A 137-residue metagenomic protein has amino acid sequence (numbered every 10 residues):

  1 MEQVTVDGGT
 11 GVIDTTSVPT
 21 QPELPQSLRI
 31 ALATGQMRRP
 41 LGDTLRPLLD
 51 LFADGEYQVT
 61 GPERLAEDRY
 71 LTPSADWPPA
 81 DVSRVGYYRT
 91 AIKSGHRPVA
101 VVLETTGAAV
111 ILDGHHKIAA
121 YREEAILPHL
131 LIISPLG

Functional and structural regions predicted by a protein language model:
M1-M37: N-terminal extension/subdomain marker
L24, A31, P40-D43, P47-V110 (+1 more regions): Short alpha-helix boundary/capping and kink motifs at helix termini
A108-E123: A sequence-level detector for short glycine-anchored, His/Arg-bearing signature motifs that mark catalytic or binding
A125-L127: Ligand-binding loop in jelly-roll beta-barrel domains
L131-I133: Generic beta-sheet signal
P135-G137: Amphipathic, charge-rich alpha-helical segments that serve as recognition/docking helices
